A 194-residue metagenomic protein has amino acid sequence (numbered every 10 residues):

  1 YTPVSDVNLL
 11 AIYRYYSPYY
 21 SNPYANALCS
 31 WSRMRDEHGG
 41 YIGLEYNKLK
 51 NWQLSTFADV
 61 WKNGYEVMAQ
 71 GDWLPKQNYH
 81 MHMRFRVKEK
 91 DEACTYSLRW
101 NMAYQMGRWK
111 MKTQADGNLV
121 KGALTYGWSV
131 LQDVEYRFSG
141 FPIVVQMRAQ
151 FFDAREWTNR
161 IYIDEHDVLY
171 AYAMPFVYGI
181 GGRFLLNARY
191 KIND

Functional and structural regions predicted by a protein language model:
Y1-D194: Exposed, low-structure sequence patches enriched in small/polar residues
